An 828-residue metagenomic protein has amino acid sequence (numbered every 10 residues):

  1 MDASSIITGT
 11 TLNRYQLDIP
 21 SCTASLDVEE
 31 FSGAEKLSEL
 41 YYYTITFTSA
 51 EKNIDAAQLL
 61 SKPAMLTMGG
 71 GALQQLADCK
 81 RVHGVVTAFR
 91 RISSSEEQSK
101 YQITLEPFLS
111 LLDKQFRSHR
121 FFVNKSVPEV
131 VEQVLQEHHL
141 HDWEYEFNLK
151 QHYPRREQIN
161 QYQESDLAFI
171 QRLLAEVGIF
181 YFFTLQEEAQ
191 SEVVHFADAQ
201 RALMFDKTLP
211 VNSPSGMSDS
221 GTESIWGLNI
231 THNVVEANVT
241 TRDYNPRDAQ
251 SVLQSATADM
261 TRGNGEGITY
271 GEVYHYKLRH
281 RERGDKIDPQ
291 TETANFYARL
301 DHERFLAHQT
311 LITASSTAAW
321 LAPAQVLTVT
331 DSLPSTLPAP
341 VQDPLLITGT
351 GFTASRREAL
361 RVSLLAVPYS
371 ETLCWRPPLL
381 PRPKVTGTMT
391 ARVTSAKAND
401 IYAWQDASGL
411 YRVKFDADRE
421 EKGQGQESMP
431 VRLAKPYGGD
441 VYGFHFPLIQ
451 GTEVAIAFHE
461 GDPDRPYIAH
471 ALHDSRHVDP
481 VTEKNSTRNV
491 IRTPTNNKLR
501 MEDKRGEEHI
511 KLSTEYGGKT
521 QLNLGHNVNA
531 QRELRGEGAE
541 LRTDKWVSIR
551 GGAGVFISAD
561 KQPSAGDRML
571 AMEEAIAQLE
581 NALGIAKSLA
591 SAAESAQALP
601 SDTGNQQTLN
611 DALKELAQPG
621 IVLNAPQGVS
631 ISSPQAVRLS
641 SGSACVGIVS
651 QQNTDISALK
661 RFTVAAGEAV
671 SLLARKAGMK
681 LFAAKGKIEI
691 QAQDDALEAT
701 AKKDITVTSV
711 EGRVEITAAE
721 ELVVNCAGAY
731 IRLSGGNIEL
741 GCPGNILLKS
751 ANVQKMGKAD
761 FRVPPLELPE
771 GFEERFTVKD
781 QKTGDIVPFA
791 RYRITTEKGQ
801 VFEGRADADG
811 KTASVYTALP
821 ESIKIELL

Functional and structural regions predicted by a protein language model:
M1-L828: Amphipathic alpha-helical and helix-coil boundary elements used as assembly and membrane-proximal scaffolds
